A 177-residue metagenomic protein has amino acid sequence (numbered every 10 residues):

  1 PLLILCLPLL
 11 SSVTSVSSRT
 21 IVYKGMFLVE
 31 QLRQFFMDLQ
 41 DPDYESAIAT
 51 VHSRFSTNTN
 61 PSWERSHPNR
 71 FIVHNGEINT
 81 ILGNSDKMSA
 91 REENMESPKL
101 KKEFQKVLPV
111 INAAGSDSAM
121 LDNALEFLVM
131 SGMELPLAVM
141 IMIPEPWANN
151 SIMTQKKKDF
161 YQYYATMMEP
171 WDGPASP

Functional and structural regions predicted by a protein language model:
P1-P177: Conserved short alpha-helical segments that host acidic/polar catalytic motifs at enzyme active sites
